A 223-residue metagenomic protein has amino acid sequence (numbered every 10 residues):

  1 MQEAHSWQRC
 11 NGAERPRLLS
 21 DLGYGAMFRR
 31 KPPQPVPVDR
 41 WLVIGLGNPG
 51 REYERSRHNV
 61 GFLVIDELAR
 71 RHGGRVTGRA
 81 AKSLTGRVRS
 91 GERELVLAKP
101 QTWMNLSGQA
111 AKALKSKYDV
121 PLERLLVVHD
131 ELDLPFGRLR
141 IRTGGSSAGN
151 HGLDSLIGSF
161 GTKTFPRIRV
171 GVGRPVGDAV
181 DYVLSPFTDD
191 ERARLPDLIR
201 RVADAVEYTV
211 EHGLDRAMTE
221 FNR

Functional and structural regions predicted by a protein language model:
W7, R17-G144, L153-R169, P175-D178 (+2 more regions): Nucleotide and nucleotide-moiety/phosphate-recognizing core
R140-S146, L184-T188: Short glycine-enriched, charge-decorated loop/helix-capping segments at active-site entrances that position
P175-F187: The feature captures the short pre-catalytic strand/loop hairpin that immediately precedes and shapes the active-site
